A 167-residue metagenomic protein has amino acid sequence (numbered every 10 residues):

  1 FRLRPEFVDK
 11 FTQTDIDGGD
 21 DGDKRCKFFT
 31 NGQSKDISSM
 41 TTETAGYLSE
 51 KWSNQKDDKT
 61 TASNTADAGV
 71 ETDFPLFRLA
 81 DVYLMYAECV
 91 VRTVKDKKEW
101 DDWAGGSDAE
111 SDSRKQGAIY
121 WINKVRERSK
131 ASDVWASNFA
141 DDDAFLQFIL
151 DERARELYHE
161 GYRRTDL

Functional and structural regions predicted by a protein language model:
F1-D9: Polar, glycine-rich mid-to-C-terminal structural blocks that act as macromolecule-binding/assembly scaffolds
G18-L167: Acidic/polar-rich alpha-helix caps and helix-coil junctions
